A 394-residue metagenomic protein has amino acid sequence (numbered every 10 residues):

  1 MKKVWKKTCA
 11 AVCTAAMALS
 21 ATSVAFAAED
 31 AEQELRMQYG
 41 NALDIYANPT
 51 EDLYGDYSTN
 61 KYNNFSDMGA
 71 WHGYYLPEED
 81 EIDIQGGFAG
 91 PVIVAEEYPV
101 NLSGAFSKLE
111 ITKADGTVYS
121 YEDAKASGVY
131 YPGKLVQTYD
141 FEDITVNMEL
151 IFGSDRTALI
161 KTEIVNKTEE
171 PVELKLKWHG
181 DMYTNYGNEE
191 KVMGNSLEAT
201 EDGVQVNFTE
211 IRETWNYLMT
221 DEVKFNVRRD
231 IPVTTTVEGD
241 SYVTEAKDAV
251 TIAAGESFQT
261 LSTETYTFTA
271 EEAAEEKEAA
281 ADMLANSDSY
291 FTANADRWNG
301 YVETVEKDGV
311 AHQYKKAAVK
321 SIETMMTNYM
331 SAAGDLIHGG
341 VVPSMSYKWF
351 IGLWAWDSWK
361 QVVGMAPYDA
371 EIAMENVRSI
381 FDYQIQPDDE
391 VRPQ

Functional and structural regions predicted by a protein language model:
M1-V12: Bacterial N-terminal signal peptides that target proteins for export
C13-A21: Hydrophobic core
A21, N166-T168, Y266, M325 (+2 more regions): Generic short alpha-helical hydrophobic face used as a protein-protein interaction/packing hotspot
V24-A31, D389-Q394: Short, intrinsically disordered, charge-balanced linker/junction segments flanking boundaries in proteins
A27-Q313, K348-W349, W356, Y368: Terminal accessory carbohydrate-recognition/targeting modules of carbohydrate-active enzymes
A295-Q394: Substrate-binding groove/exosite segments of carbohydrate-active enzymes
